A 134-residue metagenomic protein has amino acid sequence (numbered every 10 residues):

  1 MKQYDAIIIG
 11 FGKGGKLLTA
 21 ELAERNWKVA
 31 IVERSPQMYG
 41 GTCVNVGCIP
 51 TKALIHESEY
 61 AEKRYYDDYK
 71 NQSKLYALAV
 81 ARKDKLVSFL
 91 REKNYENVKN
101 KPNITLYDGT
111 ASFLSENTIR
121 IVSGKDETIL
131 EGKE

Functional and structural regions predicted by a protein language model:
M1-G12: Beta1/beta-strand and adjacent pyrophosphate-binding region of the FAD-binding site in flavoprotein oxidoreductases
K2-Y4, E21-W27, E33-E134: Glycine-rich flavin
I9, V32-E33: The conserved SAM/SAH-binding core of class I Rossmann-like methyltransferase domains, concentrating on the hydrophobic
G15-K16: N-terminal Rossmann-fold NAD(P) dinucleotide-binding loop
